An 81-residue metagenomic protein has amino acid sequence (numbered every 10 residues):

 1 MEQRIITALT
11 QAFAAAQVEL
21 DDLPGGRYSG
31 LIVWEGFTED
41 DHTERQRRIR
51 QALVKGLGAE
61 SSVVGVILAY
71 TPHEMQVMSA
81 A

Functional and structural regions predicted by a protein language model:
M1-V18: N-proximal, solvent-exposed amphipathic alpha-helical segments enriched in charged/polar residues
I5, L9, T43-E60: Short, non-transmembrane amphipathic alpha-helical segments
A14-G30: Short edge beta-strands and adjacent turn/loop segments
D22-P24, I32, I67-H73: A general secondary-structure junction signal
G25, F37-E39, E74: Generic "edge-of-domain/loop-turn" microfeature
G30-E44: A short interface-forming secondary-structure element
Q51-A81: C-terminal structural segments of small proteins and small subunits
